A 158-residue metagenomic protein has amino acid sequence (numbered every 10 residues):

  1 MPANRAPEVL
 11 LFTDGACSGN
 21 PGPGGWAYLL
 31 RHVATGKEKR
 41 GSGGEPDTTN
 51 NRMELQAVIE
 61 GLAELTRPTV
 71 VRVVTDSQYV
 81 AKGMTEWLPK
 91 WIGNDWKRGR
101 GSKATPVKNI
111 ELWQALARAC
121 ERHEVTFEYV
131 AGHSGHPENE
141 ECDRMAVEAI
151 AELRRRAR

Functional and structural regions predicted by a protein language model:
P2-R52, Q56, E60-T69, R144-R158: RNase H-like nuclease fold core
A16-P23, V58-E141, M145, I150: RNase H catalytic domain
